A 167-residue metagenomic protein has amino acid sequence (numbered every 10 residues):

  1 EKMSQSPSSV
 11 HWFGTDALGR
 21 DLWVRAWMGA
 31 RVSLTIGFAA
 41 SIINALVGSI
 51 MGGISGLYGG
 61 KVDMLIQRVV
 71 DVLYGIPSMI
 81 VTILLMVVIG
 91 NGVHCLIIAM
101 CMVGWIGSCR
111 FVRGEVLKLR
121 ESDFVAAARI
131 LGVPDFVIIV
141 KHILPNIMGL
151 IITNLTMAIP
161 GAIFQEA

Functional and structural regions predicted by a protein language model:
E1-S49, G53, M79, G132 (+2 more regions): Gly/Trp-centered helix-boundary motif
W12, D16, L22, I43-I50 (+3 more regions): Generic hydrophobic transmembrane alpha-helix motif, especially the helices
R20-T35, A39, G59-Q67, L117 (+2 more regions): Amphipathic cytosolic juxtamembrane alpha-helices at the membrane-cytosol interface of multi-pass membrane transporters
D71, H142-I143, E166: Conserved acidic functional residues
C109, S122, A128, G161-A162 (+1 more regions): A short, glycine- and basic residue-enriched loop/turn that sits immediately adjacent to a domain's principal
